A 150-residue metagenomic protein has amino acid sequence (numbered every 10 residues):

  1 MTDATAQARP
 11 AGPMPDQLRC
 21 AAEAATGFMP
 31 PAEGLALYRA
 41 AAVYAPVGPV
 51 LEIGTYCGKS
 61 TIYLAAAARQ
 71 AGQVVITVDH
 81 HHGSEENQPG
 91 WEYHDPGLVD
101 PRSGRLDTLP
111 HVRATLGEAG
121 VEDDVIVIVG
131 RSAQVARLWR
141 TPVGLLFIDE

Functional and structural regions predicted by a protein language model:
M1-T5: N-terminal auxiliary segments of SAM/dcSAM-dependent transferases
R9-E150: S-adenosylmethionine/decaboxylated-SAM
